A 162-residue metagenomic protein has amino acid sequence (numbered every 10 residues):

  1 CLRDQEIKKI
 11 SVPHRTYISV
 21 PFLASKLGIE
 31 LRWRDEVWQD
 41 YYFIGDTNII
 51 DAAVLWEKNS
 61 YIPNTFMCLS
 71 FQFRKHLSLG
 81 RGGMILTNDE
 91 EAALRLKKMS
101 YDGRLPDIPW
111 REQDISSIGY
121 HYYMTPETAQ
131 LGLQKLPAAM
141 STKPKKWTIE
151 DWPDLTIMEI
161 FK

Functional and structural regions predicted by a protein language model:
C1-L2, F71: Generic hydrophobic alpha-helical segments
R3-N59: PLP-dependent aminotransferase-like
D46, T65-F66: Short, conserved active-site loop motifs that form the nucleotide-linked donor/cofactor pocket
W56-K58, F66-K162: Active-site region of PLP-dependent enzymes
I62: Nucleotide-sugar donor-binding and catalytic loop/hinge architecture of NDP-sugar-dependent glycosyltransferases
